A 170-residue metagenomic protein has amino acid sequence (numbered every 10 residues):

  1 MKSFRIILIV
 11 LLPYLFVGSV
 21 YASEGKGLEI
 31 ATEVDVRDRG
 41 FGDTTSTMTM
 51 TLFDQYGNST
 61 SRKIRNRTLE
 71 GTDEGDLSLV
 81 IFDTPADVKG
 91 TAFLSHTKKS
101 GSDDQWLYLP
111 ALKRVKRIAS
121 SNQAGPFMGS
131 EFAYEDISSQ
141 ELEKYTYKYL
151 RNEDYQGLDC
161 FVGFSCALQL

Functional and structural regions predicted by a protein language model:
M1-I6: Positively charged n-region of N-terminal signal peptides that target proteins for export
I7-G18: Bacterial N-terminal signal peptides
S23-D43, N58, E74, A86-K89 (+1 more regions): Flexible, processing/modification-adjacent segments and terminal tails in exported/periplasmic/extracellular proteins
E33, S61-R62, V80: Conserved beta-strand/loop scaffold segments within soluble protein domains that form the structured core and edges
G40-F53, L77-V80: A short, Trp-centered hydrophobic/proline-enriched beta-strand micro-motif
M50-L52, T84, A167: Short beta-strand segments enriched in hydrophobic/aromatic residues within well-folded beta-rich domains
I64-L69: Extended lipid/amphipathic-ligand handling interfaces
V80-I81, F164: Short, acidic/hydrophobic/Gly-rich beta-strand patch recurrent on exposed beta strands that often constitutes part
